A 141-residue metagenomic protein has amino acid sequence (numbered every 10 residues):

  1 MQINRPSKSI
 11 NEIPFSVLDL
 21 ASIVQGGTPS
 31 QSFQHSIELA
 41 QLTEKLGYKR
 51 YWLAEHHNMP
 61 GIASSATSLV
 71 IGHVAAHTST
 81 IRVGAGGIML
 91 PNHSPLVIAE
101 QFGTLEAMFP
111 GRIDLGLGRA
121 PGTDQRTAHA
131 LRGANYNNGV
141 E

Functional and structural regions predicted by a protein language model:
M1-V83: N-terminal beta1-alpha1-beta2 module of alpha/beta enzyme domains
I10-P29, N92-E141: Flexible, glycine-rich active-site loops centered on histidine and acidic residues that chelate a metal or position
A54, G86, G116-G118: Structural motif
A63-T67, P91, I98: Generic structural signal for well-ordered secondary structure
H77, G86, T127: Glycine-rich, flexible loop/turn motifs
A85-H93: Active-site nucleophile and cofactor-binding loops and adjacent substrate-binding regions of central metabolic enzymes
